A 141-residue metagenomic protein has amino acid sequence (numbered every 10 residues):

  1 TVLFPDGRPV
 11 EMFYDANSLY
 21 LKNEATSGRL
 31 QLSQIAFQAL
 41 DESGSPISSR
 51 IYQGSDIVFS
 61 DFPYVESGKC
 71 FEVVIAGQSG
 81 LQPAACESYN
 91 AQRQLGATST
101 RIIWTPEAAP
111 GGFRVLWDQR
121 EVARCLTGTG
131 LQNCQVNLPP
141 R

Functional and structural regions predicted by a protein language model:
T1-I35: A structural motif detector for short, solvent-exposed N-terminal "entry" segments of globular domains
L3, T100-R141: Ser/Thr/Pro-rich, low-complexity mucin-like regions that serve as glycosylated stalks/linkers or repetitive adhesive
Y14, L40-E42, D118: Short, flexible beta-strand-to-coil junctions
Y20-L21, S27-Q31, S43-I47, L81 (+1 more regions): Short, surface-exposed beta-strand/loop "edge" segments at domain boundaries and coil↔beta transitions
R29-Q31, Q38-D41, Q132-C134: A short local loop/turn or secondary-structure capping micro-motif enriched for an aromatic residue
I35-A39, F113-V115: Short conserved beta-strand and strand-loop elements enriched in small hydrophobics with frequent Asp/Gly
D41-T105: Intrinsically disordered, low-complexity Pro/Gly/Ser/Thr-rich segments with frequent PxxP/GP/PP motifs and embedded
